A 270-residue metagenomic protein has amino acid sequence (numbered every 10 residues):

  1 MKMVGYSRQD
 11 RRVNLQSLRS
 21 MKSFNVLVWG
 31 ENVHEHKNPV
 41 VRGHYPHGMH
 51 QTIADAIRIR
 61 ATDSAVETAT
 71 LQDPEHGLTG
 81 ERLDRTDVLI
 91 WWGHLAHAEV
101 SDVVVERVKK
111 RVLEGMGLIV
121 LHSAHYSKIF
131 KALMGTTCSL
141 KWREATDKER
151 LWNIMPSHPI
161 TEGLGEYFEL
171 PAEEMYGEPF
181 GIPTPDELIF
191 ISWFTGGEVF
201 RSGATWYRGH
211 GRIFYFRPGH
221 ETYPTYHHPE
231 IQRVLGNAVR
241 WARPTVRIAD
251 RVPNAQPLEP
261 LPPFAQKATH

Functional and structural regions predicted by a protein language model:
M1-S20: N-terminal amphipathic/basic-hydrophobic helices that include classical n-h-c signal peptides and signal-anchor
L15-S23, E144, F200, R208-H270: Extracellular ligand-binding/catalytic regions of CAZymes and related secreted enzymes and adhesion modules
S17-R85, P253-H270: Aromatic-Pro/Gly-enriched surface loop or interdomain linker that acts as a lid/target-recognition segment
L27-E31, L121, F216: Short hydrophobic segments within beta-strands
V33-H34, D73, L95-A98, A124-K128 (+1 more regions): Solvent-exposed loop/turn segments at secondary-structure junctions within structured extracellular/periplasmic domains
R58, S64-E67, E75, D84 (+3 more regions): Catalytic beta-strand/loop cores that center a nucleophilic Ser/Cys/Thr and support acyl-enzyme chemistry
V88-W92, Y215: Structural motif
L95-L164: A glycine-rich, often tryptophan-bearing local segment used as a flexible ligand/cofactor-contacting loop or short
